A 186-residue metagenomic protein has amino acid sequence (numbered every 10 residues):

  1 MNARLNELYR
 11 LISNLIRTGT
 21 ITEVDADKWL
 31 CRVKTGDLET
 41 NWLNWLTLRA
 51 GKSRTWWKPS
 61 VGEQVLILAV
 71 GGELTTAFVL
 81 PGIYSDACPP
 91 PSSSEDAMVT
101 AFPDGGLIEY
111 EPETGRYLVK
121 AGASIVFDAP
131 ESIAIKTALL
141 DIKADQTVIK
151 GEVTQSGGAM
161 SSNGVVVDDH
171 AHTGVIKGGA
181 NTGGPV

Functional and structural regions predicted by a protein language model:
M1-T114, N181-V186: Exposed beta-strand/loop interface patches that mediate assembly or binding
N2-R4, D128-V186: Intrinsic-disorder/coil detector with helix-boundary
L48-G51, P59-S60, Y84-S85, V126-D128 (+3 more regions): Short, charged/polar low-complexity linear motifs in solvent-exposed/disordered segments
A87, G105, E113, K120 (+2 more regions): Generic signature of intrinsically disordered, low-complexity segments enriched in small/polar residues
L118-A121, F127-A129: Charged linear interaction tracts used for macromolecular binding and regulation
